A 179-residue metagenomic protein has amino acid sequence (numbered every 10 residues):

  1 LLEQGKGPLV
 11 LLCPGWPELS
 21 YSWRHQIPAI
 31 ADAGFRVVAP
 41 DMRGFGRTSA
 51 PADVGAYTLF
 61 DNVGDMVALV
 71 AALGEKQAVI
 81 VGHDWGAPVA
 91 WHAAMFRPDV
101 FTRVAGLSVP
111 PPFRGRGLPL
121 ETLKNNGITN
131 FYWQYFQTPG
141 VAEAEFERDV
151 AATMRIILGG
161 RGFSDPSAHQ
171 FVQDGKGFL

Functional and structural regions predicted by a protein language model:
L2-S49, L69, H83: Conserved HGGG/HGGXW glycine-rich cap/lid loop of the alpha/beta-hydrolase fold
F45-V81, W85-L179: Flexible "cap/lid" subdomain of the alpha/beta-hydrolase fold that forms the substrate-access gate
